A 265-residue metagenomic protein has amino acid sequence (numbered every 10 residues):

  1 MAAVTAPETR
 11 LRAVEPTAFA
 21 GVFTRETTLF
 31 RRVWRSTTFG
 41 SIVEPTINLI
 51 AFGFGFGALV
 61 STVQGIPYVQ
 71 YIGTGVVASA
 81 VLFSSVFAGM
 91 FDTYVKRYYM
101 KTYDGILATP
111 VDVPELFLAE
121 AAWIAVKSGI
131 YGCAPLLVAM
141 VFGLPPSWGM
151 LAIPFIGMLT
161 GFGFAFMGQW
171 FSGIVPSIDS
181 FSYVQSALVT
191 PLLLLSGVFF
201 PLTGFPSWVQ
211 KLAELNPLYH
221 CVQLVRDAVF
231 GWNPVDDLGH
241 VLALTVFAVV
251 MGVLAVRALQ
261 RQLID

Functional and structural regions predicted by a protein language model:
M1-D265: Hydrophobic transmembrane alpha-helices and immediately adjacent juxtamembrane helices of multi-pass inner-membrane
